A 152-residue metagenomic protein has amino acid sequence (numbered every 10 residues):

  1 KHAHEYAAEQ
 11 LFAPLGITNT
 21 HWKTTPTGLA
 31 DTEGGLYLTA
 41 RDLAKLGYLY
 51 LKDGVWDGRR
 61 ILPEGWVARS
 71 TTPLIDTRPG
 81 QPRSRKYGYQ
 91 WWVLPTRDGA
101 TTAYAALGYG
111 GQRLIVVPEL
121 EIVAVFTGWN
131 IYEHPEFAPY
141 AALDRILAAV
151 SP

Functional and structural regions predicted by a protein language model:
K1-A8, G54-L62, P135-E136: Structural helix-adjacent loops and short alpha-helical linkers that scaffold large soluble proteins
K1-G34, L38: Active-site helix/loop module of the DD-peptidase/beta-lactamase fold, centered on the serine-lysine SxxK catalytic
H4-A8, F12, A44-L51, V67 (+4 more regions): Non-transmembrane alpha-helical segments in soluble domains of secreted/periplasmic/extracellular proteins
I17-T20, A68-V123: Active-site Gly/Thr loop motif
W22-E33, D53-P82: A beta-strand-loop signature enriched in Asp, Gly, Thr, and Trp that corresponds to the sialidase/neuraminidase Asp-box
A30-G34, A103, Y132: Active-site rim elements
G34-V55, Q112-W129: Active-site-proximal alpha-helical segments within enzyme catalytic domains
A106-P152: Structured C-terminal helix/loop/strand segments within mature extracytoplasmic catalytic/sensor domains
